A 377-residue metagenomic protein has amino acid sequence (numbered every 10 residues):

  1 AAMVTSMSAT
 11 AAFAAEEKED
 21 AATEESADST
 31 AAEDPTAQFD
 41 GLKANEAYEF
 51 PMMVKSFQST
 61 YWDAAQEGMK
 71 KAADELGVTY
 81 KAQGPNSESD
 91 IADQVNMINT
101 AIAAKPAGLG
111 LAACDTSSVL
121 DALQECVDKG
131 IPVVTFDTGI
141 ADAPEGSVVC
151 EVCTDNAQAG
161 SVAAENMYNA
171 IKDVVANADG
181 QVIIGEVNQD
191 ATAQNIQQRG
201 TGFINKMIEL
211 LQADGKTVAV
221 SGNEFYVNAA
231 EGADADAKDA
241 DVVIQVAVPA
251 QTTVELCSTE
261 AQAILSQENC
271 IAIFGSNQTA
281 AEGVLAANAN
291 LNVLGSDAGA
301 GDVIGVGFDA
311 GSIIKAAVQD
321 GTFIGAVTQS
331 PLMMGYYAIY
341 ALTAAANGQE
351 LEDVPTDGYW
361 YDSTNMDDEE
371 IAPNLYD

Functional and structural regions predicted by a protein language model:
V4-A12: C-terminal segment of classical bacterial N-terminal signal peptides
A12-D377: A residue-level marker of the well-folded mature domains of exported/periplasmic proteins
